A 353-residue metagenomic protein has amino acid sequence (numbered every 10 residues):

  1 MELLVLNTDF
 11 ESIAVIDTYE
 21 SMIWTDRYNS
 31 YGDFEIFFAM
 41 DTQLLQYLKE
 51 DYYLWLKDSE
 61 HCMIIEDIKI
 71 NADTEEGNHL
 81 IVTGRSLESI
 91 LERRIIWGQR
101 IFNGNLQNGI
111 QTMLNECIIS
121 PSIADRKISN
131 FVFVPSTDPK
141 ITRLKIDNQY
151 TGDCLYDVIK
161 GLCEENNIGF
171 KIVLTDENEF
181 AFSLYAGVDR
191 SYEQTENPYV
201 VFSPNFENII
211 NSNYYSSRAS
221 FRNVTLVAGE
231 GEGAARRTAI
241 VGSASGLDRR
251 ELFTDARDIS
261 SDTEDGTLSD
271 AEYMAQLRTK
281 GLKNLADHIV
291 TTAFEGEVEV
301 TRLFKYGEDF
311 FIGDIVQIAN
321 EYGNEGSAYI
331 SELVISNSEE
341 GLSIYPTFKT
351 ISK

Functional and structural regions predicted by a protein language model:
M1-N29, S203-Y215: Solvent-exposed edge beta-strands and adjacent loop segments that serve as assembly or binding interfaces
S12-Y53: N-terminal "assembly arms/tails" that initiate or stabilize quaternary assembly in self-assembling proteins
D26-T42, N78-I90, V227, H288-R302 (+2 more regions): Oligomerization/assembly interface segments of phage tail-like spikes and tubes
R27, E35-I36, G84, Q99-V132 (+3 more regions): Amphipathic, non-transmembrane alpha-helical segments in extracytoplasmic/periplasmic proteins
Q43-P135: Surface-exposed cap/loop segments at beta↔alpha junctions
L54-R85, K171, I315-T347: Short beta-strand and beta-hairpin "edge-sheet" elements
K69-L91, N130-F221: Short beta-strand-centered interaction patches in the first periplasmic/extracellular domains of large envelope
K160, R190-V290, F294, T301-E340: Acidic, small/polar-enriched beta strand-loop surface segments
